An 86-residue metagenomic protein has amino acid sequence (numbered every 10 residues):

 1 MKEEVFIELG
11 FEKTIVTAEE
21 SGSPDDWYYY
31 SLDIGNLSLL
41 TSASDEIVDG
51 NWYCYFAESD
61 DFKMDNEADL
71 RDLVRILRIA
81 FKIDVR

Functional and structural regions predicted by a protein language model:
M1-I15: Amphipathic alpha-helical segments
F6, S59-R86: Ampiphathic alpha-helical segments that act as solvent-exposed interaction surfaces
E8-G10, E19, L37, G50-N51 (+2 more regions): Compositionally biased, intrinsically disordered low-complexity segments
K13-T14, L32, E46, V74-L77 (+1 more regions): Residue-level marker of intrinsically disordered, low-complexity segments enriched for small/polar residues
A18-A68: Acidic, low-complexity, intrinsically disordered interaction modules
